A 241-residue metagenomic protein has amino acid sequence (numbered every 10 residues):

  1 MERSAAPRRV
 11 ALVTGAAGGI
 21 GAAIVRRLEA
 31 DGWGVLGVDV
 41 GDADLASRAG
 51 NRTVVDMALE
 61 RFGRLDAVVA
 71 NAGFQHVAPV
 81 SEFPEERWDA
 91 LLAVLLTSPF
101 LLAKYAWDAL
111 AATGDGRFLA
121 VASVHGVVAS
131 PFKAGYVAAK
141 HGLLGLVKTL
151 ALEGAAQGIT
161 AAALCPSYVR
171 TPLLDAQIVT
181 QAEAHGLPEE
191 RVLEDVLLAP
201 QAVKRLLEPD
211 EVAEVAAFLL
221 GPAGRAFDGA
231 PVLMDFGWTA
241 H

Functional and structural regions predicted by a protein language model:
E2-R3, V128, D228-H241: Short C-terminal tail/terminal secondary-structure segment of NAD(P)H-dependent dehydrogenase/reductase domains
V69, A155, T160, F227-G229: Short, small/polar-rich loop/turn modules that mediate ligand/substrate recognition or access, typified
P79-V80, R87-L92, L197: Substrate-binding pocket helix/loop in short-chain dehydrogenase/reductase
A103, A139, V147: Active-site helix of classical SDR
D108, L152-E153, R225: Alpha-helical segment proximal to the catalytic Tyr-Lys
S123: Residue(s) in the substrate-gating loop at a strand-loop-helix junction that position the organic substrate next
A163, L187-F227, M234-F236: C-terminal helical subdomain
